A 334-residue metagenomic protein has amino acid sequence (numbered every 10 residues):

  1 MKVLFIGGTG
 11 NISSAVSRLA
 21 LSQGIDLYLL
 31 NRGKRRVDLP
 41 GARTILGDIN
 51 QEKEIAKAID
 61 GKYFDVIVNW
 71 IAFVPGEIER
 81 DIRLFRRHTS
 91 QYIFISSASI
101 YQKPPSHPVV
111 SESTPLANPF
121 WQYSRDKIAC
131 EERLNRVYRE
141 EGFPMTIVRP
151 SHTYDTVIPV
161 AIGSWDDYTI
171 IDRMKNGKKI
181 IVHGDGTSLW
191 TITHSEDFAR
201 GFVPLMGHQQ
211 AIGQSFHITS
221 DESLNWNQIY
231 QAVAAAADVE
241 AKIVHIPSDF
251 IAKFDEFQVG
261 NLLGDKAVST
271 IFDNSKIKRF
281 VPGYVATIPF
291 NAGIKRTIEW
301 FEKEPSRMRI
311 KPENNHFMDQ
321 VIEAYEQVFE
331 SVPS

Functional and structural regions predicted by a protein language model:
V3-Q23: N-terminal Rossmann NAD(P)H-binding glycine-rich loop of SDR-like oxidoreductase domains
D26-R32: Conserved glycine-rich Rossmann-like NAD(P)H-binding loop of the short-chain dehydrogenase/reductase
K34-S90, F94, I100-Q102: NAD(P)H-binding glycine-rich loop region in Rossmannoid oxidoreductase-like domains and their noncatalytic homologs
F120-V148: Active-site Tyr-X1-5-Lys
E140-L189, A232-A235: NAD(P)-dependent short-chain dehydrogenase/reductase
I162-I170, H183-M206, G213-Q214, Q228 (+1 more regions): Substrate-positioning beta->alpha
P204-L263, N274, R279, R296 (+1 more regions): Mid/C-terminal beta-alpha module of Rossmann-like enzyme folds, strongest in SDR-family dehydrogenases/epimerases
I288-S334: Amphipathic terminal alpha-helices
